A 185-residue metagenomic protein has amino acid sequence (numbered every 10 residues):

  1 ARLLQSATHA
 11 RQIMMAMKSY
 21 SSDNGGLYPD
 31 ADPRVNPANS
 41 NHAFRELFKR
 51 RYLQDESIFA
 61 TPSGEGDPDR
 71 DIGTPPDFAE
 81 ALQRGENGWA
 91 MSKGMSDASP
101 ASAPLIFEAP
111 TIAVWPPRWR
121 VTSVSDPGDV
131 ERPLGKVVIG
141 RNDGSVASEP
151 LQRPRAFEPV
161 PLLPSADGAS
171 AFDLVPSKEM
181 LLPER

Functional and structural regions predicted by a protein language model:
A1-H42, E46, D55, V146 (+2 more regions): Conserved hydrophobic/amphipathic alpha-helical signal-anchor segments
L3, S21, R51-Y52, D97 (+2 more regions): Generic structural signal for beta-strand residues in well-ordered domains
S6-H9, N24, A43, S57 (+4 more regions): Residues that flank catalytic or metal-binding motifs in active/ligand-binding sites
S21, Y28-D30, I58-P62, L105-I106 (+2 more regions): Structural recognition of the beta-strand scaffold that forms the well-ordered cores of secreted hydrolase catalytic
S40-F44, A81-S96, F172-R185: A Trp-anchored, charged/polar loop motif used as the substrate-binding/catalytic surface of acyl/ester-handling
R50-P117: Acidic, glycine-rich loop-and-strand cores that form catalytic or ligand-binding grooves in diverse globular domains
I112-R185: C-terminal accessory segments of extracellular proteins
